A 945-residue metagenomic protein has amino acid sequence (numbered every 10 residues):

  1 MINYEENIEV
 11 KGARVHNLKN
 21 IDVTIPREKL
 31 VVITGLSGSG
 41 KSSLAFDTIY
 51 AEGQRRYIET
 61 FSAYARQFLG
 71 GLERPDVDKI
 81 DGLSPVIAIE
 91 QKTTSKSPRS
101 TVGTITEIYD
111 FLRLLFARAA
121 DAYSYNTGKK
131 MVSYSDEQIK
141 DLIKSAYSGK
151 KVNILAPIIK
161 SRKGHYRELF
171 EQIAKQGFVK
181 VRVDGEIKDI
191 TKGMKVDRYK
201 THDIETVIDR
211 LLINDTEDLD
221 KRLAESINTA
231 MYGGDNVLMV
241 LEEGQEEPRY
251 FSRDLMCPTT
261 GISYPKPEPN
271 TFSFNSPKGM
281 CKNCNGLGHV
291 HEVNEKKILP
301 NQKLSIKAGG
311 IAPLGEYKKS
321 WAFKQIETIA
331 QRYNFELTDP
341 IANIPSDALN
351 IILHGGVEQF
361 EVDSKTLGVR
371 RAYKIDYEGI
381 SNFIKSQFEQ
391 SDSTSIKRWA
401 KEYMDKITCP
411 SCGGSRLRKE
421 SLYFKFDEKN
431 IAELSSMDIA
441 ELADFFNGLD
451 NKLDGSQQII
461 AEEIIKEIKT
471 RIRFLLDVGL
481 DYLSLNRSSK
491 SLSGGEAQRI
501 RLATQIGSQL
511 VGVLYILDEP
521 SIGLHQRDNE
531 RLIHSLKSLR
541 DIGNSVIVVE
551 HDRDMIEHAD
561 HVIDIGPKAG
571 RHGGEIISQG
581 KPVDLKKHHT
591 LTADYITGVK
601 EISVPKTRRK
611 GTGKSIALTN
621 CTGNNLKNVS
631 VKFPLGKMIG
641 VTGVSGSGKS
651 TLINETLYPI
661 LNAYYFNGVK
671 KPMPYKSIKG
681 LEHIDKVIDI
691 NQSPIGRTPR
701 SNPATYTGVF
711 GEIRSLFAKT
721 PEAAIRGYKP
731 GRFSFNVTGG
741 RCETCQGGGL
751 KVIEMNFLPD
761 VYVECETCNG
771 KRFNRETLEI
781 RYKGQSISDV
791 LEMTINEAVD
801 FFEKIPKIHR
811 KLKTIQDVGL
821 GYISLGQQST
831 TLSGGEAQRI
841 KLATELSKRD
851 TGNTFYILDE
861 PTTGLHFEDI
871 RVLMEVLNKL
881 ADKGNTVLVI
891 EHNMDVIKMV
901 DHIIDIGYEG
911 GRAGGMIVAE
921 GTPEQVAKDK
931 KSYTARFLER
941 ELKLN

Functional and structural regions predicted by a protein language model:
M1-N945: Conserved phosphate-binding elements of NTP-dependent enzyme cores
